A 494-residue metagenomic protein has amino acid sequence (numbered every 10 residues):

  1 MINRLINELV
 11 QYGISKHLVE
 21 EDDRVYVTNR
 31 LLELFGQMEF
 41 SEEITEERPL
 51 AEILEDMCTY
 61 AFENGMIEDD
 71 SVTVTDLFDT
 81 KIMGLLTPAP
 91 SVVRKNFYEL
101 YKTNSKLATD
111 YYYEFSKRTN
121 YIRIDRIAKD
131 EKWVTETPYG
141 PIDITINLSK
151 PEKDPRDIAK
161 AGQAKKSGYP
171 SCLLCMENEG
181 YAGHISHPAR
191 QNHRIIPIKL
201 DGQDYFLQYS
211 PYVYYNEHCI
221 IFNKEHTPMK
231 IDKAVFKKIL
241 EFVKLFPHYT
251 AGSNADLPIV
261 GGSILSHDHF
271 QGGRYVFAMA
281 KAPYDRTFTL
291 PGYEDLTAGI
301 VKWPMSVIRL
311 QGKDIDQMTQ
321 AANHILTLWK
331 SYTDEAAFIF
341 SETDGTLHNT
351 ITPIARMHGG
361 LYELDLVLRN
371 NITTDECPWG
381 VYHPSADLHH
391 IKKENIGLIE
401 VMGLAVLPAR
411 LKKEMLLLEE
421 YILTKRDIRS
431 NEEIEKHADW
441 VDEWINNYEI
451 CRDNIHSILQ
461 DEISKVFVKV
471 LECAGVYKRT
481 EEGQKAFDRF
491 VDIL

Functional and structural regions predicted by a protein language model:
M1-I221, E225-P228, K302-P304, T319-A322 (+2 more regions): Active-site microenvironments that recognize anionic phosphate/pyrophosphate groups
N192-R194, H226-A251: Helical scaffold of the NTase/Pol beta-like nucleotidyltransferase catalytic core
Y205-S210, V235, I239-V243, T289-L296: Structured alpha-helical segments in the cores of large, soluble enzyme domains
K238-F242, H324, V466: Amphipathic alpha-helical segments that form well-ordered structural scaffolds and often line/cohere around active
V243-S263, G272-T333: Catalytic or ion-translocation cores adjacent to nucleophile or general acid/base/metal-coordination motifs in diverse
P258-S266, D344-T350: Beta-rich nucleic-acid/ligand-interaction surfaces
